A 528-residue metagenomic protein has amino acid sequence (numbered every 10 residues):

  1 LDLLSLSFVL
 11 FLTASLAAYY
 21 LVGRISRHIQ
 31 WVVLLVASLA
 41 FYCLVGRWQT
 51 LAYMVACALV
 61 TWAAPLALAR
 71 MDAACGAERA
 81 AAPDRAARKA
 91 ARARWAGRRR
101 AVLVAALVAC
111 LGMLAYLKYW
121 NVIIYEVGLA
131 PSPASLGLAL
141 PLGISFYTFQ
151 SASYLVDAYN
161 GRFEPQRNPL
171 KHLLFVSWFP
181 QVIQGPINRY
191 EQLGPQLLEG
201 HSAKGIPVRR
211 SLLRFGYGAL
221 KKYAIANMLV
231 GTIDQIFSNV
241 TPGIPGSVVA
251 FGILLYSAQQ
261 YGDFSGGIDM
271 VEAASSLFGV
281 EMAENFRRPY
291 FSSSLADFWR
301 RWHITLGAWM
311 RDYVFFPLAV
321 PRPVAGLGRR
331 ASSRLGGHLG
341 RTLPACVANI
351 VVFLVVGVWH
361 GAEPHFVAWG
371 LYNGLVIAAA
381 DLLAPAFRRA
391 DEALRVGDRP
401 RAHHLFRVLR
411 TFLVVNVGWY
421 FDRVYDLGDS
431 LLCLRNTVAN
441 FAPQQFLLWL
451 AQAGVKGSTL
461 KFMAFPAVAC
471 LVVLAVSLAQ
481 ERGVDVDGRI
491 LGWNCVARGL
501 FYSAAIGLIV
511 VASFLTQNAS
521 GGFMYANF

Functional and structural regions predicted by a protein language model:
L1-N527: Membrane-embedded transmembrane alpha-helical bundles that form the catalytic cores of multi-pass lipid-modifying
